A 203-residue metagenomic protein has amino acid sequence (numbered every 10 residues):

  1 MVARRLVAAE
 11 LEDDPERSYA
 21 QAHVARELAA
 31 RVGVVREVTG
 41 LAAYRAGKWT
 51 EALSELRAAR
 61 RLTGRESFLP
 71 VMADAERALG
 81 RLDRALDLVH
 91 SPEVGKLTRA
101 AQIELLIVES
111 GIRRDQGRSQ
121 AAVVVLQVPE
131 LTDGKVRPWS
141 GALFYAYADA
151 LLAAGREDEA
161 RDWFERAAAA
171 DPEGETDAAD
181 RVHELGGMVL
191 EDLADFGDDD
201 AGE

Functional and structural regions predicted by a protein language model:
M1-A20, V24-E27, R31-V34, V38-Y44: Alpha-helical segment of the N-proximal tetratricopeptide repeat
M1-V2, V32, R65, Q102 (+2 more regions): Residues that mark the junctions of alpha-helical repeat units in TPR/alpha-solenoid scaffolds
R5-A8, T39, M72, E109 (+3 more regions): Structural register within alpha-helical repeat arrays
E12-D13, A46, L79, Q116 (+1 more regions): Structural motif corresponding to the intra-repeat A-B loop/turn of tetratricopeptide repeats
H23-R31, R57-G64, S91-R99, V128-V136 (+1 more regions): Solenoid-like repeat scaffolds
V35, F68-L69, L143, D177-A178: TPR alpha-solenoid repeat register
D83-G155: Extended, charged alpha-helical interaction scaffolds
